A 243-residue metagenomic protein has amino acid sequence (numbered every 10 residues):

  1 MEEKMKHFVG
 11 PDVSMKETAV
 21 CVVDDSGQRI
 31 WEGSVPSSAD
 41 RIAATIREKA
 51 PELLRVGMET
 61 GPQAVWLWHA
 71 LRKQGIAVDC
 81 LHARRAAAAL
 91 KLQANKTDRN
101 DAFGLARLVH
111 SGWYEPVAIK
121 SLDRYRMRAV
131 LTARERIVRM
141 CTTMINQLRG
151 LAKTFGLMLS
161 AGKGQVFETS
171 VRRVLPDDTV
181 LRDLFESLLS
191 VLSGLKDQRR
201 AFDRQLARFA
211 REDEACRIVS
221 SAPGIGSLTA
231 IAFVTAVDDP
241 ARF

Functional and structural regions predicted by a protein language model:
M1-F243: A detector of single, family-specific signature residues that are central to catalytic or substrate-handling motifs
